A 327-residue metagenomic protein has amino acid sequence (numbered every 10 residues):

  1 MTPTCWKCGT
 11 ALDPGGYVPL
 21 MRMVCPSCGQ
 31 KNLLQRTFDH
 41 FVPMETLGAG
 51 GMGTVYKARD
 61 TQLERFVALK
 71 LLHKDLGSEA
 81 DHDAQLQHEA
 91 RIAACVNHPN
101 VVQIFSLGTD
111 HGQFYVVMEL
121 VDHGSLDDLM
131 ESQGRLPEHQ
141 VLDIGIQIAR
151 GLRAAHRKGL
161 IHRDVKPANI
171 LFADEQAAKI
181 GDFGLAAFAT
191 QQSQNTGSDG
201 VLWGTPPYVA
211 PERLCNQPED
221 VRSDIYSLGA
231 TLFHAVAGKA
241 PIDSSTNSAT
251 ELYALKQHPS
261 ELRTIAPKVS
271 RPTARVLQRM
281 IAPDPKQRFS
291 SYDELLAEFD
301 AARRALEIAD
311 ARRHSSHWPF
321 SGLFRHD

Functional and structural regions predicted by a protein language model:
M44-G50, V55: Protein kinase glycine-rich loop
H73-C95: AlphaC helix of the eukaryotic protein kinase fold
L107: Activation-segment/catalytic-loop signature of the eukaryotic protein kinase fold
H111-S125, L129: Conserved short submotifs of the Hanks-type protein kinase catalytic core that shape the nucleotide-binding pocket
I144-G145: Activation segment signature within eukaryotic-like protein kinase domains
R150-L160: Protein kinase catalytic-loop region centered on the HRD/HxD motif
L171, T205-D310: C-terminal lobe helix-coil module of Hanks-type protein kinase domains
E175-P211: Activation segment of protein kinases
